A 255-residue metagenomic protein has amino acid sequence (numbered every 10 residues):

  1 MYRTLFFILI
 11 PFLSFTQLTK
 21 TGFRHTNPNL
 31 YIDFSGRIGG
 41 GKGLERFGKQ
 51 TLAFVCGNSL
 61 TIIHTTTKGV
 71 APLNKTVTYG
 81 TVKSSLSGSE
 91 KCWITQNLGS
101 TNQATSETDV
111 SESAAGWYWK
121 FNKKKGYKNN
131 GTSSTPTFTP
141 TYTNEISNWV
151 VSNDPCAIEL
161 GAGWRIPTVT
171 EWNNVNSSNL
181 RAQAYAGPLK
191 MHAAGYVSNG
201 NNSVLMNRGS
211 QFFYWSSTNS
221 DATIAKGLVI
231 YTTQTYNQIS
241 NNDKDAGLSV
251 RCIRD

Functional and structural regions predicted by a protein language model:
M1-R24: Bacterial Sec-dependent N-terminal signal peptides
L9-P11, D33, G39, Y231: Residues marking helix boundaries in flexible regions
Q17-T67, K75, R251-D255: Enriched but not universal
I32, G39, Y79, S89-W93: Short, isolated positions in well-ordered beta-strands
L52-F54, V70, T81, K91 (+3 more regions): C-terminal, surface-exposed recognition/capping segments
T67-L86: Active-site and ligand/interface coordination hotspots across diverse enzymes and nucleic-acid-associated assemblies
